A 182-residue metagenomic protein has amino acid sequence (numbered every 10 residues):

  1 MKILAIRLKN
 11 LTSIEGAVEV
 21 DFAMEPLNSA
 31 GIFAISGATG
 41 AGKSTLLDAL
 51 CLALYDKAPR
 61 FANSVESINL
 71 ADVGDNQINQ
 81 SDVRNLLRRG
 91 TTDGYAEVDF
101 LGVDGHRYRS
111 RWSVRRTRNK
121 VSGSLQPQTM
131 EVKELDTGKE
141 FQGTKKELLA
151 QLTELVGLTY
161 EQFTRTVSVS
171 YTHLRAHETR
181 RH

Functional and structural regions predicted by a protein language model:
M1-T164: Extreme N-terminal "head/tail" segments of very large remodeling/mechanoenzyme assemblies
S168-V169: Acidic, proline/serine/threonine- and glycine-rich low-complexity intrinsically disordered segments
T172-T179: Conserved small/polar residues in nucleotide/adenosyl-binding loops
H182: Gly/Pro- and small hydrophobic-enriched strand-loop and loop-to-helix capping segments that sit at the rims
